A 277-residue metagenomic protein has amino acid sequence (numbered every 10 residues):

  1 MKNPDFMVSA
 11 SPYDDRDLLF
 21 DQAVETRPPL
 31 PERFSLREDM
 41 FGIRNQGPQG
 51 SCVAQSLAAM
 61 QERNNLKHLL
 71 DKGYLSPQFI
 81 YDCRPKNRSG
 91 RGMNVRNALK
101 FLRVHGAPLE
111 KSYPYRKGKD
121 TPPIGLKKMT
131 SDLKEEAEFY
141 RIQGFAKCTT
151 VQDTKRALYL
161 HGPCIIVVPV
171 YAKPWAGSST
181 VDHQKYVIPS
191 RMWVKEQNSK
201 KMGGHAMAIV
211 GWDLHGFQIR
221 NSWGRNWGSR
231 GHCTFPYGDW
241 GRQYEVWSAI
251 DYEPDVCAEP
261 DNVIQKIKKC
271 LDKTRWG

Functional and structural regions predicted by a protein language model:
M1-S51, N65-K86, A107-K128: Active-site-adjacent structural segments surrounding the nucleophilic cysteine of cysteine proteases and isopeptidases
K2-D5, S9, P29-P31, A58-E62 (+1 more regions): Predominantly the structural core of cysteine protease catalytic domains
S51, Q55-A58: Long, well-ordered hydrophobic secondary-structure segments characteristic of membrane-embedded and membrane-proximal
